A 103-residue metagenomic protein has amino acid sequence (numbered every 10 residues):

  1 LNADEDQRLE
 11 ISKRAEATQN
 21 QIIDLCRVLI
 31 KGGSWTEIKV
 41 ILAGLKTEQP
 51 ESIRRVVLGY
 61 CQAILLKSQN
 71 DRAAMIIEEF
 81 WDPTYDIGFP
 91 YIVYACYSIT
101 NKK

Functional and structural regions predicted by a protein language model:
L1-K103: AAA+ P-loop NTPase domains with strong preference for DNA replication initiators and clamp-loader complexes
